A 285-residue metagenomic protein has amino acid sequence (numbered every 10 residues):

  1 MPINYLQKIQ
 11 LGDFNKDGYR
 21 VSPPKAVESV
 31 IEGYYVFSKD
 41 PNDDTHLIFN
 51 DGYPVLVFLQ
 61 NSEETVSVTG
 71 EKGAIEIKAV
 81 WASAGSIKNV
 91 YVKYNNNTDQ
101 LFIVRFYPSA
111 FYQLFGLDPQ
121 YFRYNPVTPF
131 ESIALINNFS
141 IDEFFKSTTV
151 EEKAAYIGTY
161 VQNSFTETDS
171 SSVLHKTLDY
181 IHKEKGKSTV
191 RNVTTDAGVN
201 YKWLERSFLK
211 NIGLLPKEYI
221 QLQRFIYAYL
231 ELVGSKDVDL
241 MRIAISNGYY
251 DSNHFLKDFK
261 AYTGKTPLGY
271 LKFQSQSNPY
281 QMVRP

Functional and structural regions predicted by a protein language model:
M1-L178, H182-K183, V190-R191, A197-Y201 (+4 more regions): Alpha-helical bundle regulatory/interaction domains
S170-S172, Y180-I181, F208, I212-L232 (+1 more regions): Alpha-helical DNA-contacting segments of helix-turn-helix folds
